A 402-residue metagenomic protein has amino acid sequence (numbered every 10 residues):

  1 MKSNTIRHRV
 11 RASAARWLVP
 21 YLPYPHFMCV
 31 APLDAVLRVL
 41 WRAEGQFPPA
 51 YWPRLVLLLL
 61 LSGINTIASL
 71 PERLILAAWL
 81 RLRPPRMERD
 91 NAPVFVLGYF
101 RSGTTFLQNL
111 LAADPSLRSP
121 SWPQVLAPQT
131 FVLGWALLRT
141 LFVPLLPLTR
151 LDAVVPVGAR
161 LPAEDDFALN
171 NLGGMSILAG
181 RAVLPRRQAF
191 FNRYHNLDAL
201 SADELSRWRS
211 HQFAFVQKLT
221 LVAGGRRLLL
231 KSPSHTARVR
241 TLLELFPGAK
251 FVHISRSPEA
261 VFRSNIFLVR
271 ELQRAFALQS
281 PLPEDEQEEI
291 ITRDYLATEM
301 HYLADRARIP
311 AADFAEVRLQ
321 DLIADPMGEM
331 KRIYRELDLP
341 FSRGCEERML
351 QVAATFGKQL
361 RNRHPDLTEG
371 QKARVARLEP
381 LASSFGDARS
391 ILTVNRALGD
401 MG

Functional and structural regions predicted by a protein language model:
K2-L70, Y194-D198, D203-R209, V216 (+2 more regions): PAPS-dependent sulfotransferases, especially Golgi type II membrane carbohydrate sulfotransferases
L74-V96, V125-Q129, G134-L137: N-terminal signal-anchor transmembrane helix
V96-A112: Glycine-rich phosphate-binding P-loop
L97-Y99, L229-P233, L319: Short His-Asn-centered micro-motif
A113-P123: Post-Walker A helix-loop "phosphate-sensing" segment adjacent to the P-loop in P-loop NTPases
V125-L228: PAPS-dependent sulfation machinery
K231-S232, L242-F267: Conserved phosphate-donor/acceptor-positioning beta-strand/loop module used by diverse small-molecule
T236-V239, E259-F262, I323-P326: Flexible loop/turn segments at secondary-structure boundaries
